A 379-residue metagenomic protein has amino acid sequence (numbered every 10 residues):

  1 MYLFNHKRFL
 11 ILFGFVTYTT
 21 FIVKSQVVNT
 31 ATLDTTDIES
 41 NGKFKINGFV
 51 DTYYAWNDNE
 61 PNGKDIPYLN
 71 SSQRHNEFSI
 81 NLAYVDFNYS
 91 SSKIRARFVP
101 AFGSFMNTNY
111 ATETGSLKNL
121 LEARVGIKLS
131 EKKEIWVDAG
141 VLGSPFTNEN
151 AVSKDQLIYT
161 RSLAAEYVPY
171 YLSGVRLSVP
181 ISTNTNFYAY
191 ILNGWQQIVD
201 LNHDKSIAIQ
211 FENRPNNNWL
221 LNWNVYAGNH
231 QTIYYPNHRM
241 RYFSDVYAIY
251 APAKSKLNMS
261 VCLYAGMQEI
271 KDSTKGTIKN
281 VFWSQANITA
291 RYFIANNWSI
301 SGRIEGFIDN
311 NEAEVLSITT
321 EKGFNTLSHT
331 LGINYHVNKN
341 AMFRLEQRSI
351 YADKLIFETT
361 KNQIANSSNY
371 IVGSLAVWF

Functional and structural regions predicted by a protein language model:
M1-N29: Bacterial Sec-dependent N-terminal signal peptides
I22-K45: Sec-dependent signal peptide cleavage junction
T35, Q196-V199, Q231-P236: Short helix-to-loop capping/linker segments positioned immediately adjacent to catalytic or ligand/cofactor-binding
D37-N62, N70-G194, H203-A208, E212-L221 (+3 more regions): Outer membrane beta-barrel
L69-S72, N109, S116, W219-V225 (+2 more regions): Outer-membrane beta-barrel pore domains
G103-F105, N193-Q196, G228-H230, G266-Q268: A short, flexible beta-alpha/helix-coil linker loop
P169, V199-S206, P236-F243: Short, contiguous, pocket-lining structural segments that sit at or immediately flank catalytic/ligand-binding sites
